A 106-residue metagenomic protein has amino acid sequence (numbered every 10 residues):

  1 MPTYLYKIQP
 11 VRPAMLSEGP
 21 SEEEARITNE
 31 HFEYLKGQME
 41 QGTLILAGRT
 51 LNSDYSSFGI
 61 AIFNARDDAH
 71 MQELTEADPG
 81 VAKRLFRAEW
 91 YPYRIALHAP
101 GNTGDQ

Functional and structural regions predicted by a protein language model:
M1-Q106: Conserved, structured core segments of small domains
